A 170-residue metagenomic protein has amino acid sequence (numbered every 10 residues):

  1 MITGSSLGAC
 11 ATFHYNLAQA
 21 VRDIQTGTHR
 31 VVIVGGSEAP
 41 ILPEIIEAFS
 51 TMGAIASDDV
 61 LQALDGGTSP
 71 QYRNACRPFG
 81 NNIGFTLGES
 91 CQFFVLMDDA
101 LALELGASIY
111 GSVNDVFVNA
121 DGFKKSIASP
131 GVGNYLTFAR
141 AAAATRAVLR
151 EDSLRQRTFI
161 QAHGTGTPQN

Functional and structural regions predicted by a protein language model:
M1-E38, T86-A107: Active-site-proximal alpha-helical scaffold in enzymes
M1-I2, S50-G66, N170: Active-site-proximal gating segment of KS-fold condensing enzymes and close homologs
M1-T3, L7, S37-I46, L149-N170: Conserved beta-ketoacyl condensing-enzyme motif
F13, A20, F49, V95 (+3 more regions): Conserved small-residue
L17, L42-A48, K124-A128: Short acidic, glycine/serine/threonine-rich loops at helix termini
E44-S50, N74, G80: Residue-level signal for pocket-adjacent positions within structured domains
V60-F159: Condensing-enzyme catalytic core mediating Claisen C-C bond formation in acyl metabolism
